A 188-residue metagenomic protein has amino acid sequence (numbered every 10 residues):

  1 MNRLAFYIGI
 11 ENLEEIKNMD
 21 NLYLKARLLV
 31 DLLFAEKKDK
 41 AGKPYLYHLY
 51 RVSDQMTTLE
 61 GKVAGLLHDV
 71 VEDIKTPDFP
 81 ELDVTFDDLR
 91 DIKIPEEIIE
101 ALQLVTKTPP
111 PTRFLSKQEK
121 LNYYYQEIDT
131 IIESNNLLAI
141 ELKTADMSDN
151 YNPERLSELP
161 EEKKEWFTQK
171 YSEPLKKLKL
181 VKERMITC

Functional and structural regions predicted by a protein language model:
N2-C188: Active-site helical microenvironments for divalent-metal-assisted chemistry
